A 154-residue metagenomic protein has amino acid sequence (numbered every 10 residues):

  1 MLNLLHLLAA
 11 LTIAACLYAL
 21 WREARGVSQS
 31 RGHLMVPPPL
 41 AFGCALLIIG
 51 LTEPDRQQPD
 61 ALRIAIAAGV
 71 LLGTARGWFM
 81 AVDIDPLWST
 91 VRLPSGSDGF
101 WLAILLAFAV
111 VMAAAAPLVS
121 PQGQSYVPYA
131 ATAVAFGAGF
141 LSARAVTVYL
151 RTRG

Functional and structural regions predicted by a protein language model:
M1-A14, A61-G73, Y129-A135: Structural signature of hydrophobic alpha-helical transmembrane segments
M1-L47: Long, hydrophobic N-terminal alpha-helical segment
T12-A19, G43-L46, A103, V110-A113 (+1 more regions): Helical transmembrane-bundle signal
C16-R31, G77-V91, A145-G154: C-terminal ends of transmembrane helices
S28-F42, D60-A65, S89-S97: Cytoplasmic-side transmembrane-helix entry/capping segments in multi-pass membrane proteins
G43-G69: Membrane-helix boundary elements
L46-R56, A103-S120: Hydrophobic alpha-helical transmembrane segments in multi-pass integral membrane proteins
S120-A145: Hydrophobic alpha-helical transmembrane segments and immediately flanking/interface helices in integral membrane
